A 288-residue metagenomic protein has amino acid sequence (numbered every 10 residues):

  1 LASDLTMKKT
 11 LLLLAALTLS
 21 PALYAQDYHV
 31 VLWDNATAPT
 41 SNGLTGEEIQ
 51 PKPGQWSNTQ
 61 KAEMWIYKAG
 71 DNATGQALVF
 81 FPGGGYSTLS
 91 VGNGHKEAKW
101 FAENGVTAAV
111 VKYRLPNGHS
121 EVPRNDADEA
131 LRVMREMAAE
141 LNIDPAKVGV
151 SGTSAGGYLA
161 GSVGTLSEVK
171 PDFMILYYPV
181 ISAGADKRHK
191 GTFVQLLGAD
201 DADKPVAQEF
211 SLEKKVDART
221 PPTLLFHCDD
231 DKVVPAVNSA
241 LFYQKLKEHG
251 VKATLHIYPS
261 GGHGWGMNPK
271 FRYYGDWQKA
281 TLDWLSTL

Functional and structural regions predicted by a protein language model:
Q26-D71: N-terminal cap/lid segment of alpha/beta-hydrolase-fold proteins
Q50-K52, P179-K215, P221: Mobile cap/lid helix-loop segments that gate and shape the active-site cleft of serine hydrolases
G75-G83: Short beta-strand element of the alpha/beta-hydrolase
L89-V91, K96-E97, A109-P145, P269-G275: Catalytic nucleophile-loop/oxyanion-hole region of alpha/beta-hydrolase and closely related hydrolase-like folds
E129-T192, A207: Primarily recognizes the serine-hydrolase "nucleophile elbow" in alpha/beta-hydrolase and SGNH/GDSL folds
L225-H227, D231: Short beta-strand/loop motif that positions the catalytic acidic residue of the alpha/beta-hydrolase fold
V233-N238: Conserved alpha/beta-hydrolase "acid-adjacent" motif
A240-L288: C-terminal catalytic histidine-bearing segment of alpha/beta-hydrolase fold enzymes
